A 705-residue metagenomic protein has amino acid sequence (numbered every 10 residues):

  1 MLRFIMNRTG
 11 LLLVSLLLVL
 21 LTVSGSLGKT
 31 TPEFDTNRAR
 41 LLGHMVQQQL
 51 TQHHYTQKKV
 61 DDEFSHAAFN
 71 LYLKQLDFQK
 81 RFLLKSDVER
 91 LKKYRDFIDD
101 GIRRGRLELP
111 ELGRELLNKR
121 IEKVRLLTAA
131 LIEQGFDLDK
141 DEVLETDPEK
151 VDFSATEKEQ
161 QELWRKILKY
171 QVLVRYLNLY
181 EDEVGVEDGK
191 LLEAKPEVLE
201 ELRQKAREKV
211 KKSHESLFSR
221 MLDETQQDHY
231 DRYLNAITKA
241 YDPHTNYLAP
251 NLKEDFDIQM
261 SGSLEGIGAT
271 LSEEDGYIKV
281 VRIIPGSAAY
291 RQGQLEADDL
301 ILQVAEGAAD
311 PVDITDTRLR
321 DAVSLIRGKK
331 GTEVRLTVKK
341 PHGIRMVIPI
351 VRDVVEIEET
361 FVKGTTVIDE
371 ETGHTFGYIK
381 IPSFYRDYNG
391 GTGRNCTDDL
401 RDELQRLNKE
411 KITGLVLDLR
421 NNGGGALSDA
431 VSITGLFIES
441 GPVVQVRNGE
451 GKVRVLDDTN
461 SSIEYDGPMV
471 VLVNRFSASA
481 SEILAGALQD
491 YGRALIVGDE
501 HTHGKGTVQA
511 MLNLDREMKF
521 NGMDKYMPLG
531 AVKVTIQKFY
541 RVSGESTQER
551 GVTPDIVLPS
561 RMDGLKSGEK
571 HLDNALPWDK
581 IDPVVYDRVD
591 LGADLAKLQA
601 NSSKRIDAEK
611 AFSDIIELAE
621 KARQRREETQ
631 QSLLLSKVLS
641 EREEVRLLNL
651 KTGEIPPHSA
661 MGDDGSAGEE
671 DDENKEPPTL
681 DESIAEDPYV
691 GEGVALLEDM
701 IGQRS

Functional and structural regions predicted by a protein language model:
M1-M6: N-terminal secretory signal peptides that target proteins for export/translocation
L13-T22: Bacterial N-terminal signal peptides
K29-T31, G43-Y55, K93-F97, K212-S216 (+2 more regions): Acidic/histidine-rich, surface-exposed loop or edge segments in extracytoplasmic proteins
F34, Q48-D61, H214, S219-D228 (+9 more regions): Cleft-lining beta-strand/loop regions that shape enzyme active-site pockets
V60-H66, Y72-P148, F218-E273, E333-V334 (+3 more regions): Extended, small/polar residue-biased N-terminal targeting/export presequences and adjacent propeptide/linker tracts
K74-Q75, D96, P110, E115 (+4 more regions): PDZ/PDZ-like domain segments forming the peptide/carboxylate-binding groove, activating on the N-terminal beta-strands
V151, V174-L192, E200-K212, K538-S705: Conserved functional hotspot residues or short segments at active or partner-binding sites across diverse domains
A480, G492, D499-L565: Polar, glycine-rich mid-to-C-terminal structural blocks that act as macromolecule-binding/assembly scaffolds
